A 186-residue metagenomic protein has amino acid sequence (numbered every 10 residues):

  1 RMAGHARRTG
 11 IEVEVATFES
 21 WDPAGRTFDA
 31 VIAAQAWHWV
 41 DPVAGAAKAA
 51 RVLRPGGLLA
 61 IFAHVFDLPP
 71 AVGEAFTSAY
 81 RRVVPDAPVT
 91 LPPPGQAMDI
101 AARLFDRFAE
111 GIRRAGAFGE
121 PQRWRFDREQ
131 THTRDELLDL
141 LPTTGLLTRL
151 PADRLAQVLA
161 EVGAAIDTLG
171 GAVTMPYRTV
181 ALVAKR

Functional and structural regions predicted by a protein language model:
R1-A24: Class I SAM-dependent methyltransferase SAM/SAH-binding core
H5, W21, W39-V40, A63 (+3 more regions): Tryptophan-centric aromatic hotspots in well-structured domains and transmembrane helices
V31-I32: Hydrophobic beta-strand segment of the Class I
Q35: Short catalytic micro-motifs in class I SAM-dependent methyltransferases
W39-V52: A short, conserved alpha-helix within the catalytic core of class I
A50-R128: Conserved catalytic/acceptor-binding region of the Class I
M98-R186: Conserved Class I S-adenosyl-L-methionine
